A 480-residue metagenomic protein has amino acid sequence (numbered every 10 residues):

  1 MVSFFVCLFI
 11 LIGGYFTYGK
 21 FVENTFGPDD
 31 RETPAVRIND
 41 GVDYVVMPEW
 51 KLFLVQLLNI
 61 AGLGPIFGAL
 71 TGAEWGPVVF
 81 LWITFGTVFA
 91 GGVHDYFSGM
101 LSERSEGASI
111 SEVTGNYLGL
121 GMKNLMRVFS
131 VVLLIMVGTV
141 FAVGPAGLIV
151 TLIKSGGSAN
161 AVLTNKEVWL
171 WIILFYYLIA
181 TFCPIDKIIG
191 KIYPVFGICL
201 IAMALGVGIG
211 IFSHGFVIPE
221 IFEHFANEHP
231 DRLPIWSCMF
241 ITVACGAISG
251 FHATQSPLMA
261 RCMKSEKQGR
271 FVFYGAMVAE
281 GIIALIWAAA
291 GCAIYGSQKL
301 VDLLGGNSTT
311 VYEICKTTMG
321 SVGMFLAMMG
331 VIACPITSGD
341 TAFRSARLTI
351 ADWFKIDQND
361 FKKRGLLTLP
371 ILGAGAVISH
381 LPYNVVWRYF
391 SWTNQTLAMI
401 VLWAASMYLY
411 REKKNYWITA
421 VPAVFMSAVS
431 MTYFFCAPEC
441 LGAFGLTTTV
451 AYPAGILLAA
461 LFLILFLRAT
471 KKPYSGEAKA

Functional and structural regions predicted by a protein language model:
V2-G19, G72-S102, S111, M122 (+1 more regions): Extracellular loop-to-transmembrane helix junctions
I10-I66, S265-Q268: Membrane-interface "cap" regions at the ends of multi-pass membrane proteins
I10-L11, A90-E106, I110-F182, A244-I248 (+3 more regions): Helix-loop-helix module between adjacent transmembrane segments
K20-V45, A69-T71, V93-M122, R261 (+4 more regions): Flexible loop linkers connecting adjacent transmembrane helices in multi-pass alpha-helical membrane transporters
M47-G64, G208-F216, H224-W287, M329-S338: Hydrophobic, membrane-embedded alpha-helices of multi-pass small-molecule transporters
G99, I211-F222, Y274-E313: Extracellular/periplasmic helix-exit of transmembrane alpha-helices
K123-R127, L163-I172, G275-A284, C292 (+5 more regions): Loop-to-transmembrane helix boundary motifs in multi-pass membrane proteins
G138-G156, T164-W171, T181, L200-N227 (+2 more regions): Hydrophobic alpha-helical segments and their helix-loop junctions in multi-pass secondary transporters
